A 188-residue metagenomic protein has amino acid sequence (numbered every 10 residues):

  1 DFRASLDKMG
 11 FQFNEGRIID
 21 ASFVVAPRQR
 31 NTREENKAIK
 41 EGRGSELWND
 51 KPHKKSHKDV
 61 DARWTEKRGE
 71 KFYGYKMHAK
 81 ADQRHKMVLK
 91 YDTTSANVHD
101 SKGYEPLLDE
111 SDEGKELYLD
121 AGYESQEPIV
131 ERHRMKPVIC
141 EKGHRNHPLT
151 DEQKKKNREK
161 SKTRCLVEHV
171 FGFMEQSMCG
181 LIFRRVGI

Functional and structural regions predicted by a protein language model:
D1-H133: Polybasic low-complexity intrinsically disordered regions
E116, A121-I188: Helix-centered, glycine/charged polyanion-binding patches within enzymatic domains that contact phosphate-containing
